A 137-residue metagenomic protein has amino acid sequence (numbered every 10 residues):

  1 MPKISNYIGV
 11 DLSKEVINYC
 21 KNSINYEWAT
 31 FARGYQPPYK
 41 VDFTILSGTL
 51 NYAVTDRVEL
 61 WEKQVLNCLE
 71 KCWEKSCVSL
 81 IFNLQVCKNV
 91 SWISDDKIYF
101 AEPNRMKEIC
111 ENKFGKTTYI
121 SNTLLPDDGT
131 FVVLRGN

Functional and structural regions predicted by a protein language model:
M1-P37: Class I SAM-dependent methyltransferase SAM/SAH-binding core
V41-D42, V78: Conserved acidic residues
D42-E62: A short SAM/SAH-binding and catalytic strip from SAM-dependent methyltransferases
N51, L84-V90: Short "lid" loop at the C-terminus of a central beta-strand within the Rossmann-like core of SAM-dependent
E59-C68, Y99-E102: Charged helix-capping and loop-helix junction motifs
L69, W73-V86: Conserved beta-strand signature within the Rossmann-like core of class I S-adenosyl-L-methionine
S91-N137: Class I S-adenosyl-L-methionine
